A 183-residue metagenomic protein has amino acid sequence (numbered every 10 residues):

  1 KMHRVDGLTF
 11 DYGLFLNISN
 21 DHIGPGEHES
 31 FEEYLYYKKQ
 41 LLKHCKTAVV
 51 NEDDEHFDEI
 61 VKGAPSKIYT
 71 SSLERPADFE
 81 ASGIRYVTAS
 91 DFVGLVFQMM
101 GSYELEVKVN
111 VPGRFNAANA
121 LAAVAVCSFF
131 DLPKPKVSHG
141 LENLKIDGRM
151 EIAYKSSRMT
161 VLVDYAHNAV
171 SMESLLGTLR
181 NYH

Functional and structural regions predicted by a protein language model:
K1, V161-H167: Switch II (G3) loop of P-loop NTPases
K1-H3, F57-D58, M172: Short, well-ordered alpha-helical microsegments
M2, H22-I23, A169: Catalytic P-loop NTPase motifs of RecA-like helicase/translocase cores
G7-T160: Acidic, Mg2+-coordinating active-site environments of NTP-dependent enzymes
Y165-H183: AMP-binding/adenylate-forming catalytic core of the ANL superfamily
